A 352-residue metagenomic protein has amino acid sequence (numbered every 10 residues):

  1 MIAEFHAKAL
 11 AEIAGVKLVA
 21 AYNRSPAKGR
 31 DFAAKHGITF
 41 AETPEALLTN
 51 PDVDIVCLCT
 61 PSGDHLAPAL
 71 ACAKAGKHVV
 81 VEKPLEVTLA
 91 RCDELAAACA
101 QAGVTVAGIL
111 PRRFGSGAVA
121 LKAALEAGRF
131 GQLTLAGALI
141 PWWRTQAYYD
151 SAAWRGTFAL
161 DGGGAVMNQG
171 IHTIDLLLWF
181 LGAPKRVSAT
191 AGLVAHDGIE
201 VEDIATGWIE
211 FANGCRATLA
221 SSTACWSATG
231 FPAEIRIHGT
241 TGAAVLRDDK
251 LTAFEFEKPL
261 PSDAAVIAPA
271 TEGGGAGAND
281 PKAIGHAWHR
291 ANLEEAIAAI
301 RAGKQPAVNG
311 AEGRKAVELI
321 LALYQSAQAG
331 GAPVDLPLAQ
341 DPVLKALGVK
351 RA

Functional and structural regions predicted by a protein language model:
M1-H36: N-terminal Rossmann-like dinucleotide-binding module
H6, H36-A98: Beta-loop-alpha module in the N-terminal Rossmann-like domain of NAD(P)-dependent dehydrogenases, especially those
K17, A298-A316: Glycine- and charged-residue-rich phosphate/anionic-cofactor binding loop of Rossmann-like
E42, V81, V106-G108, L219 (+1 more regions): Hydrophobic residues in well-ordered beta-strands that form the structural core
D93-R112, G131-A138: Rossmann-fold dehydrogenase core element
V104, G131-L135, S326-A352: C-terminal capping/lid region of NAD(P)-dependent oxidoreductase domains
R112-I199: Predominantly a Rossmann-like dinucleotide-binding segment in NAD(P)-dependent oxidoreductases
D175-E255, A283, R290-G303, A322-L323 (+1 more regions): Contiguous beta-strand/loop segments that form the cofactor/metal-binding neighborhood of enzyme cores
